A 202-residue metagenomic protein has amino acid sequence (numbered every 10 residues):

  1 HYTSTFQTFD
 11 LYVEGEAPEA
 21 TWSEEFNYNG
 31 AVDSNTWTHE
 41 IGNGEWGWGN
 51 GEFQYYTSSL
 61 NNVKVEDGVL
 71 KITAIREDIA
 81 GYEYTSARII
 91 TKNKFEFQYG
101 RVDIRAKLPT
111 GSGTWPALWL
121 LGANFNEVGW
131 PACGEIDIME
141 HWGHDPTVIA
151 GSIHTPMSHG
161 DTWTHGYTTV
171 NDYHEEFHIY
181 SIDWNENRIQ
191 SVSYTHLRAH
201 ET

Functional and structural regions predicted by a protein language model:
Y2-F6: Short, exposed coil/turn segments at beta-strand boundaries within extracellular/luminal domains
Y12-R198: GH16 jelly-roll
